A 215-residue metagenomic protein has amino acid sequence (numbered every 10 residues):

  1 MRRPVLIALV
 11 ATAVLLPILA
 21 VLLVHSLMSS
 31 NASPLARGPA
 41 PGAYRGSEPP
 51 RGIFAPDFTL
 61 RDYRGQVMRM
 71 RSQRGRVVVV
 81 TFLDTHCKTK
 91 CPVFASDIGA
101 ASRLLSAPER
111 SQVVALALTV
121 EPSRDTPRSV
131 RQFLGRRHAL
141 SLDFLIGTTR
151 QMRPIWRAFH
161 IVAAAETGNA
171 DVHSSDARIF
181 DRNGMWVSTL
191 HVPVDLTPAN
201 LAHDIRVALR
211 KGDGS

Functional and structural regions predicted by a protein language model:
M1-D57, K211-S215: N-terminal targeting signals for export/organelle localization
A55-P56, V78, S174-D176: Short loop/turn microsegments at loop-to-beta-strand junctions
T59-L60, I179: Hydrophobic beta-strand positions
M70-I98: Short active-site neighborhood of thiol/selenol oxidoreductases, capturing the structured segment around
R76, F94-A117, G135: Conserved helix-turn-beta segment immediately C-terminal to the redox Cys motif in thioredoxin-like folds
L116, R131-S174: Short, internal strand/loop/helix patches that form the active-site neighborhood or redox-interaction surface
E166-S215: Thiol-/selenol-based redox modules, centered on thioredoxin-like and closely related oxidoreductase domains
